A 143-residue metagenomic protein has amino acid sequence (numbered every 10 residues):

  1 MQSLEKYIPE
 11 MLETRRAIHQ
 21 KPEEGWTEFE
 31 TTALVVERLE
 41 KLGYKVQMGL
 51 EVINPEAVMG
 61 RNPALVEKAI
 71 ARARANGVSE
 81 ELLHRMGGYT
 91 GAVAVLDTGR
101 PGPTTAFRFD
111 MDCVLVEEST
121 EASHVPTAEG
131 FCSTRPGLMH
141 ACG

Functional and structural regions predicted by a protein language model:
Q2-G143: Acidic/His- and Gly-rich active-site-bordering loop/insert found across diverse amide/peptide-bond hydrolases
